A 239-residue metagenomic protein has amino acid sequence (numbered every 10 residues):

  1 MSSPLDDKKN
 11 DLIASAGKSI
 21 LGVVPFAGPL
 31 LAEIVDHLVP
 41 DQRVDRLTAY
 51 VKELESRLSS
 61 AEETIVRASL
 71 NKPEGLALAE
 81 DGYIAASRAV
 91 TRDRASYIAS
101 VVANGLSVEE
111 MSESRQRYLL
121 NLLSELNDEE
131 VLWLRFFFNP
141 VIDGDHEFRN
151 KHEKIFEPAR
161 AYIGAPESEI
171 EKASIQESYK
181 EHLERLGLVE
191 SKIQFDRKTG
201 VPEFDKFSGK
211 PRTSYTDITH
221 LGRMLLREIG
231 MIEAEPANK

Functional and structural regions predicted by a protein language model:
S2-E53: Membrane-inserting effector segments that mediate pore formation, membrane fusion, or transient membrane insertion
L5, L12, A16-S19, V39 (+11 more regions): Non-transmembrane, amphipathic alpha-helical segments
L5-D7, L12-I13, Y50, R57 (+3 more regions): Short leucine-rich amphipathic alpha-helices used at interfaces
H37-D81: Amphipathic, membrane-active segments
R57-S60, T64, A68, A85 (+4 more regions): Surface-exposed polar/charged interaction patches
N71-A85, H152-A159: Alpha-helical membrane-embedding segments and immediately adjacent membrane-interface amphipathic helices
A77-S107: N-terminal leader segment of winged-helix/HTH proteins
A99-K239: Long, helix-rich, hydrophobic modules that act as membrane-proximal anchors or helical bundle/coiled-coil regulators
